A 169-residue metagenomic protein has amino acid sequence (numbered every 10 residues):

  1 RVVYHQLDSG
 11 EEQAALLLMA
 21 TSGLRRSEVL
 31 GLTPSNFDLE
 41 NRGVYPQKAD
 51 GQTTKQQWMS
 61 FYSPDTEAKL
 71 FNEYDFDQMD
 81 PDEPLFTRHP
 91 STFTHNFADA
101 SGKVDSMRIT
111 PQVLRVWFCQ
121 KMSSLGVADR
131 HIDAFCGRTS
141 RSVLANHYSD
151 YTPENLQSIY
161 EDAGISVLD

Functional and structural regions predicted by a protein language model:
R1-R26, R115: Basic, Lys/Arg- and aromatic-enriched nucleic-acid-binding interface segment
H5, G10, H89-T92, R108-V113: N-terminal core-binding DNA-recognition domain of tyrosine site-specific recombinases/integrases
E11, R25, Q57-S60, F71-D75 (+1 more regions): Short, cationic motifs built from Arg/Lys/His that form the positively charged side of catalytic pockets
L17, T21, V113-T139: C-terminal catalytic core of tyrosine-transesterase DNA break-rejoin enzymes
S22, G31-L70: Conserved tyrosine-mediated DNA breakage-rejoining catalytic core shared by Y-recombinases
F37-L39, R108, V127-H147: Short, polar N-cap/turn motifs at the start of nucleic acid-interacting alpha helices
Q52, C136-I165: Catalytic-site neighborhood detector that most strongly recognizes the C-terminal catalytic loop/helix of tyrosine
S63-M107, F118: Active-site/catalytic core of tyrosine-dependent DNA strand-transfer enzymes
